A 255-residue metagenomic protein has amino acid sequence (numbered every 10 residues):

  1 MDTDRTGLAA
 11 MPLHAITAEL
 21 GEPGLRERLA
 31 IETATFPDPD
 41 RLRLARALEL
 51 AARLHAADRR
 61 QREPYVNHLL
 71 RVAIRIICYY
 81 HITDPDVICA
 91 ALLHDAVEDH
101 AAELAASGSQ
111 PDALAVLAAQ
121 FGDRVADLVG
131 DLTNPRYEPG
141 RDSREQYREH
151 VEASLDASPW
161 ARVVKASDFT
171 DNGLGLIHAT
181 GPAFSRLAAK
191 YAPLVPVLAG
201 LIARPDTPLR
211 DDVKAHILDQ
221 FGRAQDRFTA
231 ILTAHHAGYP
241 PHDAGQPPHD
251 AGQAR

Functional and structural regions predicted by a protein language model:
D2-G245, D250-R255: Active-site helical microenvironments for divalent-metal-assisted chemistry
